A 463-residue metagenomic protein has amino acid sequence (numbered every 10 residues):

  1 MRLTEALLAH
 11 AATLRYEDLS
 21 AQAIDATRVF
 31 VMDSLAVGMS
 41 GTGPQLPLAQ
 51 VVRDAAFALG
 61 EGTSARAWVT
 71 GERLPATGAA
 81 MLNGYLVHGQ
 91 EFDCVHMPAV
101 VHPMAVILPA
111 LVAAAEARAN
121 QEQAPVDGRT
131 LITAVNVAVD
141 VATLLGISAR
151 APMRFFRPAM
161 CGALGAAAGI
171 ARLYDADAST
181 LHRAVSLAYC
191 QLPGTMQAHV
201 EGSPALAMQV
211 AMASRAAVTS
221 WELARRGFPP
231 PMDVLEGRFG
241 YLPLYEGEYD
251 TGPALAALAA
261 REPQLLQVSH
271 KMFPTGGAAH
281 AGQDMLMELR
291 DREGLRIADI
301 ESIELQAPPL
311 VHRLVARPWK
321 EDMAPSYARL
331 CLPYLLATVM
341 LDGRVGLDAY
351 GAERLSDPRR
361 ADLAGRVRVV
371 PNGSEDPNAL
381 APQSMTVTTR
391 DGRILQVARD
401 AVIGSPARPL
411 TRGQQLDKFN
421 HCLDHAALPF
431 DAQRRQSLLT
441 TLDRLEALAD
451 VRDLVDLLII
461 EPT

Functional and structural regions predicted by a protein language model:
M1-V100, A205-R215, E222-T463: Terminal-appendage/accessory-domain detector
M39-G41, L111-N120, A167-L173, S220-L223 (+2 more regions): Well-ordered alpha-helical scaffold segments within catalytic/enzyme domains
E72-E91, T130-L145, T180-Q191, L244: Short, charged, amphipathic alpha-helices and their helix-cap/turn boundaries
L86-L145: Hydrophobic alpha-helical hairpins/lids featuring a short glycine-rich hinge
A99-A105, T130-V135, A151-A163, L206-M212 (+2 more regions): Active-site nucleophile and cofactor-binding loops and adjacent substrate-binding regions of central metabolic enzymes
M104-P109, R157-L173, R183-P253: Amphipathic alpha-helical interface segments
R118-I132, D175-H182, P229-D233: Structural helix-adjacent loops and short alpha-helical linkers that scaffold large soluble proteins
S148-M153, V200-E201: Membrane-interface helix caps and helix-loop-helix hairpins in membrane proteins
